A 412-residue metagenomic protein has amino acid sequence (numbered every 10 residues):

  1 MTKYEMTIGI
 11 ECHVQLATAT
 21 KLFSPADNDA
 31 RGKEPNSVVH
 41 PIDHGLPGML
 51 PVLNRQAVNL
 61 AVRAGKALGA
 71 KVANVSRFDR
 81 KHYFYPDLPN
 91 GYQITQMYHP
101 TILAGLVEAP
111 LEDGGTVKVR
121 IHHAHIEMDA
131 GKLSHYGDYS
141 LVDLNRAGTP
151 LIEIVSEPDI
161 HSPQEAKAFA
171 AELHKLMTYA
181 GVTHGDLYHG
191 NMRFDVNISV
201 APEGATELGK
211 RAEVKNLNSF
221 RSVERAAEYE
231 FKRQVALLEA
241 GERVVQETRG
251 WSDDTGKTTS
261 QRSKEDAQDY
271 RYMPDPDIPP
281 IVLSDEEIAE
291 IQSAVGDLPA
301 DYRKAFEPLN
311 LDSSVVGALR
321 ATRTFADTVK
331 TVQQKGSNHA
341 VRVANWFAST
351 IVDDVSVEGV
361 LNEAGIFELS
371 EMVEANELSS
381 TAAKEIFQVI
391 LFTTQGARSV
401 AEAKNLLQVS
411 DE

Functional and structural regions predicted by a protein language model:
M1-D297, L309, S313, K335: Basic, nucleic-acid-interacting segments
Y4, H184-G190, H339, V343 (+2 more regions): Short, surface-exposed helix-loop/turn micro-motifs enriched in polar/charged residues
K21, A70-K71, A236-V244, P279 (+7 more regions): Intrinsically disordered or highly flexible coil/loop and linker segments, enriched in small and charged/polar residues
N59, R63, K167-T178, R225 (+13 more regions): Solvent-exposed alpha-helical segments within well-ordered globular domains of core cellular machineries
G65, M177, F306, V355 (+2 more regions): Hydrophobic alpha-helix position signal
G190-P202, E307-K330, N338-V357, I390-F392: Core structural elements
I288-A289, L311-A318, Q333-G336, V355-S356 (+2 more regions): A ubiquitous short alpha-helical element
E358-F367, E377-E412: Strongly charged, low-complexity linkers/loops
